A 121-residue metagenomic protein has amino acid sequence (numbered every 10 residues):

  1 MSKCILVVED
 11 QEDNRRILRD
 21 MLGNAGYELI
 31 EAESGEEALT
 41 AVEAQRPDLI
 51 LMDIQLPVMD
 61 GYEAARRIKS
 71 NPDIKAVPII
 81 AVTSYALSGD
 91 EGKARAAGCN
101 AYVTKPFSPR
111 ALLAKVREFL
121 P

Functional and structural regions predicted by a protein language model:
E9: Conserved acidic carboxylate
R16-N24: Charged docking surfaces used in two-component/phosphorelay signaling
G26-E33, A41-V42: Short hydrophobic/Thr-rich beta-strand motif most characteristic of the beta2 strand and flanking loop of CheY-like
E31, L56-M59, S88, A96: Residue-level signal for the "D+5" position in two-component response regulator receiver
Q45, P57, K75, L87 (+1 more regions): The feature encodes the CheY-like receiver
F107-V116: C-terminal output helix
